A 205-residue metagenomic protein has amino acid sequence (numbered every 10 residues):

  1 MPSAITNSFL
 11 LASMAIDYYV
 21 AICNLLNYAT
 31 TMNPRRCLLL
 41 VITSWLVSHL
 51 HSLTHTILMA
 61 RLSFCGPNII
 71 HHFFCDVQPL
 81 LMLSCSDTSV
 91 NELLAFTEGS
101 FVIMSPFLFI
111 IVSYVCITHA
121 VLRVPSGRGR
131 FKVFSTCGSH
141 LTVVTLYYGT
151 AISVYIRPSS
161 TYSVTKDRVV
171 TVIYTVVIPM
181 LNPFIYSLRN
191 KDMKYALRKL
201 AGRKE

Functional and structural regions predicted by a protein language model:
M1-E205: Transmembrane helical core of 7TM receptor-like proteins
